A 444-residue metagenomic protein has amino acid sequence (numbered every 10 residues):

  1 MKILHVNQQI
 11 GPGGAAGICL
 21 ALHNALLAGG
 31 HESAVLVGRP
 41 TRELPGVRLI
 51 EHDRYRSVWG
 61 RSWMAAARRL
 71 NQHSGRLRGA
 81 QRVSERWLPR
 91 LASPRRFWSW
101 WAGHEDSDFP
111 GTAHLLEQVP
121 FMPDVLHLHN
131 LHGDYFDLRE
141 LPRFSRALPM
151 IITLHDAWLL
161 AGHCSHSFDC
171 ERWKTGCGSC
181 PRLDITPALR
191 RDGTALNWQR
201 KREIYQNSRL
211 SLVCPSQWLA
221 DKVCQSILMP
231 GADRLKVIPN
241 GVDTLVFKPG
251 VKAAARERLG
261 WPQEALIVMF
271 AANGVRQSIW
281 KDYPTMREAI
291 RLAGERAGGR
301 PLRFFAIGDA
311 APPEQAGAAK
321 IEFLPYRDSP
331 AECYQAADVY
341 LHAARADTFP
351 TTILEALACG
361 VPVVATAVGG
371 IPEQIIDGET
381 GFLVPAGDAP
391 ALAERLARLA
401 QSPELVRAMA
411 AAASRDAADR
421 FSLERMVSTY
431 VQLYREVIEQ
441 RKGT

Functional and structural regions predicted by a protein language model:
A161-F168, A188-L235, V242-K252: A short, active-site helix/loop in glycosyltransferases that binds the activated sugar's phosphate group
P262-K281, R287-I290: Conserved donor-binding/catalytic core segment of Leloir-type glycosyltransferases
A297, P301, G308-D328: Nucleotide-activated donor-binding/catalytic signature segment of Leloir-type glycosyltransferases, i.e., the conserved
Y326-R327, C333-A337, Y430, Y434: Short alpha-helical donor nucleotide-sugar binding micro-motif in glycosyltransferases
R345: Aromatic "clamp/platform" in nucleotide-sugar-dependent glycosyltransferases that forms part of the donor/acceptor
P362-A365, I375: Short hydrophobic beta-strand element within catalytic cores of glycosyltransferases and related nucleotide-activated
D377-G378, F382-A389, R398-P403: Conserved acidic donor-binding segment of nucleotide-sugar-dependent glycosyltransferases
A391, R398, L405-R420, M426-Q432: A short, well-ordered alpha-helix in the C-terminal region of glycosyltransferases
